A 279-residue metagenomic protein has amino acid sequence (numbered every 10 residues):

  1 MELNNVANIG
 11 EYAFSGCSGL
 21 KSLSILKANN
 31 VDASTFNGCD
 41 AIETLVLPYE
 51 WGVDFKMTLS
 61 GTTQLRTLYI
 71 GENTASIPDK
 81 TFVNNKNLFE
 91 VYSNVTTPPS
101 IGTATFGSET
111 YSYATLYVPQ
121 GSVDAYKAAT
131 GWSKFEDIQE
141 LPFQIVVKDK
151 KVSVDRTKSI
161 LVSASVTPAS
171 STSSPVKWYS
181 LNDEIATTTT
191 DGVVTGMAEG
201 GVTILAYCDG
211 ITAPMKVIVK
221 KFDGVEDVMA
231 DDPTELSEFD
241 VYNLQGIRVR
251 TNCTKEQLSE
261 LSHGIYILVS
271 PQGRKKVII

Functional and structural regions predicted by a protein language model:
M1, G192-G196, E256-L258: Short, surface-exposed beta-strand/beta-hairpin micro-motifs centered on an aromatic residue
M1-N8, S18-N30, D40-V53, M57 (+5 more regions): Structural signature of tandem-repeat unit edges
V6, M197-E199, C253, E260-L261: Hydrophobic loop/turn residues within beta-sheet-rich immunoglobulin-like superfamily modules
G10-A13, A33-T35, M57-L59, D79-T81 (+1 more regions): Consensus positions within tandem repeat domains that build extended binding/scaffold surfaces
F36, T105-F106, L161-V166: Core beta-strand segments of extracellular beta-sandwich domains
F106-P142: Membrane-proximal C-terminal cap and juxtamembrane stalk of leucine-rich repeat ectodomains
P142-F222: Extracytoplasmic soluble-region selector
P175-V176, E184, L205-C208, K216-I279: C-terminal outer-membrane/trafficking sorting elements
